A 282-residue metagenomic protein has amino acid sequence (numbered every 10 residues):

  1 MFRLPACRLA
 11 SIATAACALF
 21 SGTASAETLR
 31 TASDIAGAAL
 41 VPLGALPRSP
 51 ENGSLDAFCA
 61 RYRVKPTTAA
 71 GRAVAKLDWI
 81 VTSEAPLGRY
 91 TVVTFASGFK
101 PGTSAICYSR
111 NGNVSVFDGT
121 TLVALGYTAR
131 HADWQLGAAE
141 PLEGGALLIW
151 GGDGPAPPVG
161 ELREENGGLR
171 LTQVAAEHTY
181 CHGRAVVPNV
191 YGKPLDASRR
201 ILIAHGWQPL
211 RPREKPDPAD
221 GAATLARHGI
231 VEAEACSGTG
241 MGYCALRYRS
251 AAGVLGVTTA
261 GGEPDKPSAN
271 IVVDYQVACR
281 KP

Functional and structural regions predicted by a protein language model:
M1-A13: Bacterial N-terminal signal peptides that target proteins for export
S21-T23: N-terminal signal peptide c-region/cleavage motif recognized by signal peptidases
S25-P86, A105: Terminal domain-start segments
T28-A36, E140-A204, Q208-D220, V231-E234 (+2 more regions): Acidic, small-residue rich beta-repeat scaffolds with periodic aromatic anchors
G53-R72, R110-Y127, E161-L171: Surface-exposed loop/turn elements that mediate protein-protein interactions on large endomembrane-trafficking
D78-T82, H131-A139: Repeated scaffold domains used in trafficking and secretory/extracellular systems, primarily beta-propellers
L87-I106, L142-G152: Short beta-strand elements that form the blades of beta-propeller/WD-repeat-like and other beta-sheet-rich scaffold
K100-Y108, G160, S237: Short consensus segments that form the blades of beta-propeller domains, in both extracellular/periplasmic
